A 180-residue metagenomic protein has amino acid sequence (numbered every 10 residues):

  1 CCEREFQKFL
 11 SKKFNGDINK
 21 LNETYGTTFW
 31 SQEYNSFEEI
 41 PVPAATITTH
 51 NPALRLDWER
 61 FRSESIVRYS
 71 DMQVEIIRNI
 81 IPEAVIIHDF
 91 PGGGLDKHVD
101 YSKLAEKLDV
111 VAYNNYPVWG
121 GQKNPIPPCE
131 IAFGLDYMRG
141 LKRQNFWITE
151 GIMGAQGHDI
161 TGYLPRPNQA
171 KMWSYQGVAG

Functional and structural regions predicted by a protein language model:
C1-V110, N114-I131: Polysaccharide-binding and catalytic clefts of secreted carbohydrate-active enzymes
P41-E59, N115-Y116, G134-P167: Active-site clefts of carbohydrate-active enzymes
Y101-S102, D136, Y175: Alpha-helical segments flanking ligand/cofactor-binding loops in enzyme cores
E106-K107, L141-K142, G180: Short, structured coil segments at secondary-structure junctions
P125-P128, A132, L164-P167, K171: Short, conserved loop/turn and helix-capping segments at secondary-structure boundaries that abut family-defining
G151, P165-G180: Substrate-binding cleft of secreted/luminal carbohydrate-active enzymes
